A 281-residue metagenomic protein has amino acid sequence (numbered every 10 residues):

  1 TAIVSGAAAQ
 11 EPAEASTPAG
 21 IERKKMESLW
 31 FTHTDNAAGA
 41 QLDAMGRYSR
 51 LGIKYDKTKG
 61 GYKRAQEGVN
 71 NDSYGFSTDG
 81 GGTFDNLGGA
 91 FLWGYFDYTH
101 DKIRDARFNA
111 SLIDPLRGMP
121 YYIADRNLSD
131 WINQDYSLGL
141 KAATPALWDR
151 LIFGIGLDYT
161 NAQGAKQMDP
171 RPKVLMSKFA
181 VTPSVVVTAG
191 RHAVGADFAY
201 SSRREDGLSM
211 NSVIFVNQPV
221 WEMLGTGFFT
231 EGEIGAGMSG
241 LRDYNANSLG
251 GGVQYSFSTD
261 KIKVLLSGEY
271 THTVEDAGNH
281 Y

Functional and structural regions predicted by a protein language model:
A7-A106: N-terminal, post-signal peptide beta-strand-biased segments of exported outer-membrane/organellar beta-barrel and other
D43-S49, G88-G94, D149-F153, G190-V194 (+1 more regions): Outer-envelope beta-barrel architecture signal
R47, N70-F76, I132-L138, P170-V181 (+1 more regions): Residues that define the transmembrane beta-barrel architecture of outer-membrane proteins
S49-K57, G94-H100, I155-N161, A196-S202 (+1 more regions): Transmembrane beta-barrel strands of outer-membrane/channel proteins
G61-E67, R104-S111, G164-P172, G207-V213 (+1 more regions): Outer-membrane beta-barrel translocator domains and adjoining extracellular loop/strand segments of Gram-negative
T78-G82, L138-T144, V181-V187, G251-F257: Residues on the lipid-exposed face of transmembrane beta-strands in outer-membrane beta-barrel proteins
A143-Q167, M176-T182, S267-H280: Surface-exposed extracellular loop regions of Gram-negative outer-membrane beta-barrel proteins
T230-Y281: Long, internal scaffold/assembly segments composed of regular secondary structure
